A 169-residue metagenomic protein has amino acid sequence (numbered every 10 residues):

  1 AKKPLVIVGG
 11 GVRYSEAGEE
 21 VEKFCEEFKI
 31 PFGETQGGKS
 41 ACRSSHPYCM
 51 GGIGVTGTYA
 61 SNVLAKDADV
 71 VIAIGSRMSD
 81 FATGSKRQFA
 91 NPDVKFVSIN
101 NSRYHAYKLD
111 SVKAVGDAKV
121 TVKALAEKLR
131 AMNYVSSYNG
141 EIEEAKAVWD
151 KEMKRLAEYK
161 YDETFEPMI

Functional and structural regions predicted by a protein language model:
A1-P47, E143-I169: Cofactor-pocket helix-loop regions in the catalytic cores of large enzyme subunits
P4-L5, C49, V71-I72, F96 (+1 more regions): Short, well-ordered beta-strand core segments
G9-G10, T35-G37, S76, I99-N101 (+1 more regions): Cofactor-binding loop segments of dinucleotide-utilizing enzymes, especially the Rossmann-like FAD- and NAD(P)+-binding
E16-E20, R43-Y48, S76, A82-K86 (+2 more regions): Short acidic, glycine/serine/threonine-rich loops at helix termini
E20-K23, A60-V63, D67, V120 (+1 more regions): Alpha-helical scaffold segments in soluble metabolic enzymes
F24, C49-I53, N91, A114-G116: Short, hinge-like loop/turn segments at secondary-structure boundaries
G54-Y107: Phosphate/diphosphate-binding loops
D93, V97-I169: Phosphate/pyrophosphate-binding active-site segments
